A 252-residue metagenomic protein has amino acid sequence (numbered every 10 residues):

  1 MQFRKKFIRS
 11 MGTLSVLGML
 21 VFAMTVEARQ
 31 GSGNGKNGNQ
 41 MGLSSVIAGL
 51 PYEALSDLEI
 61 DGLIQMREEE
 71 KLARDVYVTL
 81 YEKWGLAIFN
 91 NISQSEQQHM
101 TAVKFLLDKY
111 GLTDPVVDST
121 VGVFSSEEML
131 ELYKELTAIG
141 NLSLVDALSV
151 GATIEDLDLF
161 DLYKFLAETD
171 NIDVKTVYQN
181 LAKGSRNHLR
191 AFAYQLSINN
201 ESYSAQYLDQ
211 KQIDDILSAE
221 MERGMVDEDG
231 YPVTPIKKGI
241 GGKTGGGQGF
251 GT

Functional and structural regions predicted by a protein language model:
Q2-G12: Bacterial N-terminal signal peptides that target proteins for export
T13-F22: Bacterial N-terminal signal peptides
F22-A28: Sec/Tat signal peptide C-region and signal peptidase I cleavage site
G31-F250: All-alpha RGS (Regulator of G-protein Signaling) helical domain and cognate RGS-like helical scaffolds
